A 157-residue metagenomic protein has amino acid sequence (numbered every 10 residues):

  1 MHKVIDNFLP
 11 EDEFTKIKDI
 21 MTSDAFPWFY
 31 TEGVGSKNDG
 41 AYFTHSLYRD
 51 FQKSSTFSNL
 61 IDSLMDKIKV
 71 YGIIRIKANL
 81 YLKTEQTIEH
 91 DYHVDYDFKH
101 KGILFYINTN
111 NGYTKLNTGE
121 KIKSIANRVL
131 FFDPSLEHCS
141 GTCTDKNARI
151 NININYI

Functional and structural regions predicted by a protein language model:
M1-Y71: Non-heme Fe(II)/2-oxoglutarate
D66-E85: A short glycine-rich, His/Asp/Glu-containing loop-to-beta-strand
L80-L82, I107, P134, Y156: Short beta-strand segments enriched in hydrophobic/aromatic residues within well-folded beta-rich domains
K83, I122-C139: Conserved metal-binding segment of the jelly-roll/cupin
Q86-D91, F98, Y106-I125: A short beta-strand-loop-beta hairpin characteristic of the jelly-roll/cupin
D91-H93, E137-D145: Short beta-strand His + acidic residue motifs that chelate non-heme Fe in jelly-roll/DSBH and cupin folds
I103-F105, K146-I157: A short hydrophobic beta-strand segment most commonly corresponding to one strand of the jelly-roll/cupin
